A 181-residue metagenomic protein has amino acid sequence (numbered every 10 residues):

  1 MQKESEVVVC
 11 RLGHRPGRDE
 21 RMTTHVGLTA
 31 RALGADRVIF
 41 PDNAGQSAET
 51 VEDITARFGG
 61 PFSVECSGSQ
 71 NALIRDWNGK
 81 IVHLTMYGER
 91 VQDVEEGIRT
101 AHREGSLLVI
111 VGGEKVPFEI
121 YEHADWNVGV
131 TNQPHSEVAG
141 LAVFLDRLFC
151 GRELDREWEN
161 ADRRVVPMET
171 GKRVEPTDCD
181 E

Functional and structural regions predicted by a protein language model:
C10-M22: Short, glycine-rich nucleotide/cofactor-binding loops
D19-G34: Histidine-anchored nucleotide/phosphate-binding helix
G34, W77, H123-A124: Short, structured coil segments at secondary-structure junctions
D36-A44: Short internal beta-strands
V38, I81, N127-G129: Short, well-ordered beta-strand core segments
A48-E119: S-adenosyl-L-methionine/SAH cofactor-binding core of RNA-modifying enzymes
I120-K172: Structured adenosyl-cofactor binding patch, chiefly the S-adenosyl-L-methionine
E169-E181: Long, charged alpha-helical interface segments
